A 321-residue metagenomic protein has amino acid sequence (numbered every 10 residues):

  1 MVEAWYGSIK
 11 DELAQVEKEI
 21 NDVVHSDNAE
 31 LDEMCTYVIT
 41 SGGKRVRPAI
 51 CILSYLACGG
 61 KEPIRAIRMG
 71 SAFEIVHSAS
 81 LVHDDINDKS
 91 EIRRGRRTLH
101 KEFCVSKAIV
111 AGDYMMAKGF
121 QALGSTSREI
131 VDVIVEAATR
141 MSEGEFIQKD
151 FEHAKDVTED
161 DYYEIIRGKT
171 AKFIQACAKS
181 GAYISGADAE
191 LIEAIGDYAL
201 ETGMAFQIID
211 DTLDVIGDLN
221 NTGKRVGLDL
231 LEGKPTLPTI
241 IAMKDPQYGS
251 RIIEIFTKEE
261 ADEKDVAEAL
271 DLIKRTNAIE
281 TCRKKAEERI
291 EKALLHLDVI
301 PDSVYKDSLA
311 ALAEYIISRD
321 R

Functional and structural regions predicted by a protein language model:
M1-S8, V38, T158, I165 (+2 more regions): Non-transmembrane, amphipathic alpha-helical segments
M1-V23: N-terminal amphipathic/basic leader segments beginning at the initiator methionine
G7, E193-G196, D307-A311: Short, charged, amphipathic alpha-helical segments
Q15, N21-I253, E288, K292 (+1 more regions): Mg2+-dependent prenyl diphosphate-binding active-site environment of isoprenoid biosynthetic enzymes
S185, D298-V299: Helix-turn-helix-type domain boundary/helix-start signal
K234-T236, A267, K306, L312: Active-site lining segments that contact anionic ligands and/or coordinate catalytic metals
S250-L297: Mobile late-domain/C-terminal helix-loop "cap" segments that border catalytic sites or the cytosolic face
R289, L295, D302-R321: Short, amphipathic C-terminal "tail helix"
